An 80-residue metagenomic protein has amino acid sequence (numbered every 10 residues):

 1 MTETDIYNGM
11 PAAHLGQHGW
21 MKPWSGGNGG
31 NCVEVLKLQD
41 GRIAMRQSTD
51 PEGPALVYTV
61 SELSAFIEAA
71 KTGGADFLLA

Functional and structural regions predicted by a protein language model:
M1-A80: Positively charged, low-complexity terminal tracts and the immediately adjacent first secondary-structure elements
